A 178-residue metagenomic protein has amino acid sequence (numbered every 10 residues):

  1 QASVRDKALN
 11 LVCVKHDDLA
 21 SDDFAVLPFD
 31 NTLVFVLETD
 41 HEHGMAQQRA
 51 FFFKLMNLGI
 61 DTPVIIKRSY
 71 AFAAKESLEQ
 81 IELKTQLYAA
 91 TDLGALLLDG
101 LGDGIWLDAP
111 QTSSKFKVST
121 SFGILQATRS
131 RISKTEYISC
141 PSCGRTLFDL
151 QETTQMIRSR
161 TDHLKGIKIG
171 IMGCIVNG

Functional and structural regions predicted by a protein language model:
A2-I171: Catalytic alpha/beta core domains of metabolic enzymes, predominantly
I175-G178: Nucleotide-binding motor/catalytic cores of P-loop/tubulin-like NTPases across gene-expression machines
